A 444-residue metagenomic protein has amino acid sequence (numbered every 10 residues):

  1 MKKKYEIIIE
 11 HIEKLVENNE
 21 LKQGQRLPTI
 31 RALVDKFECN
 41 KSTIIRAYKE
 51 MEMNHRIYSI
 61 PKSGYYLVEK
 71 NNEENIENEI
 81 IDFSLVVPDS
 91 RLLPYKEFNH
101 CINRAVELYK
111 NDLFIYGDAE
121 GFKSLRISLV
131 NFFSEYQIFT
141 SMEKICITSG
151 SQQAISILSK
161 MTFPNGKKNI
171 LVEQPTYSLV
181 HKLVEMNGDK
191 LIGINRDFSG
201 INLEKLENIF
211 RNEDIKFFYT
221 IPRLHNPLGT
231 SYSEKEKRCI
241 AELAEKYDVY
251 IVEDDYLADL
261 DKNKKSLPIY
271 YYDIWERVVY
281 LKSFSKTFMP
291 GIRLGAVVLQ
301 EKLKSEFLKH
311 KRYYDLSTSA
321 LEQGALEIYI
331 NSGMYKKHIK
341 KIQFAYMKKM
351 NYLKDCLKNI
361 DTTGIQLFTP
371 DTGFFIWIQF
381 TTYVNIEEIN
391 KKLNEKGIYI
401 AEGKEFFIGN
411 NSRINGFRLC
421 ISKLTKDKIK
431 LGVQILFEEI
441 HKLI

Functional and structural regions predicted by a protein language model:
M1-A105, N111-F114, L125, N131 (+9 more regions): N-terminal basic, amphipathic alpha-helical segments
K62, S141-M142, T369-F374: Short Gly/Ser/Thr- and Asp/Glu-enriched loop/turn motifs at secondary-structure junctions
D112-Y247, D259-L260, K264-D273, Y346 (+1 more regions): Conserved core of the PLP fold type I
V172, V252-E253: Hydrophobic residues in beta-strands of the RecA-like P-loop NTPase core, especially within AAA+ ATPase
K265-S285, S305-L308, F417-R418: Conserved active-site segment immediately N-terminal to the catalytic lysine that forms the internal aldimine
V279-N359, L367-F368: PLP-dependent aminotransferase class I/II
